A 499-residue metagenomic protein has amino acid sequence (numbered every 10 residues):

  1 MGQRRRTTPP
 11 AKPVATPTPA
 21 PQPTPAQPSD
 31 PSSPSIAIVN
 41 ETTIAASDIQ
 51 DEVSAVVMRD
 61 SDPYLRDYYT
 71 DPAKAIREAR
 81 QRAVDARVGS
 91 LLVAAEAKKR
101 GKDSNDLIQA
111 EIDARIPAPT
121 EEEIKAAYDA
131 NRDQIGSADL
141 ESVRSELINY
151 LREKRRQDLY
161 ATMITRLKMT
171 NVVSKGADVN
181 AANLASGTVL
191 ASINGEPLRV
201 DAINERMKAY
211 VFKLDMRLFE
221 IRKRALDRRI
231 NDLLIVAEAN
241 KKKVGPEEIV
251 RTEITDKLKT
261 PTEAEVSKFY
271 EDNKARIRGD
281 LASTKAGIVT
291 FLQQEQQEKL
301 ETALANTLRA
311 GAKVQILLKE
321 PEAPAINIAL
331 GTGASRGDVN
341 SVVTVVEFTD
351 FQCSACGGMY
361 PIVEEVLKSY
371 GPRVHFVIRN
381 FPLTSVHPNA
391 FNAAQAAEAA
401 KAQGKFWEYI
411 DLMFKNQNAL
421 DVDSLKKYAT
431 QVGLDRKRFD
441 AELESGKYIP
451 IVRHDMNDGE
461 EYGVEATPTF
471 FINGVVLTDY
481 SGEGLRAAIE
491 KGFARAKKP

Functional and structural regions predicted by a protein language model:
G2-P34, V39, Q134-I193, R276-R336 (+1 more regions): A C-terminal, polar beta->alpha supersecondary segment
R6, Q293, Q297-S385, I451-E460 (+1 more regions): Extracytoplasmic thiol/disulfide redox context detector
K12-S142, A182-G287, E365, V377: N-terminal targeting/tethering segments
P13, A237, S354, P361 (+2 more regions): Proline-centered helix-kink/hinge sites
T290, Q294, E364-E365, K427-P499: C-terminal cap of thioredoxin/glutaredoxin-like
V346-F351, G357-T430, G492-A496: Structural alpha/beta surface segment adjacent to cysteine/selenocysteine redox centers across thiol/disulfide enzymes
